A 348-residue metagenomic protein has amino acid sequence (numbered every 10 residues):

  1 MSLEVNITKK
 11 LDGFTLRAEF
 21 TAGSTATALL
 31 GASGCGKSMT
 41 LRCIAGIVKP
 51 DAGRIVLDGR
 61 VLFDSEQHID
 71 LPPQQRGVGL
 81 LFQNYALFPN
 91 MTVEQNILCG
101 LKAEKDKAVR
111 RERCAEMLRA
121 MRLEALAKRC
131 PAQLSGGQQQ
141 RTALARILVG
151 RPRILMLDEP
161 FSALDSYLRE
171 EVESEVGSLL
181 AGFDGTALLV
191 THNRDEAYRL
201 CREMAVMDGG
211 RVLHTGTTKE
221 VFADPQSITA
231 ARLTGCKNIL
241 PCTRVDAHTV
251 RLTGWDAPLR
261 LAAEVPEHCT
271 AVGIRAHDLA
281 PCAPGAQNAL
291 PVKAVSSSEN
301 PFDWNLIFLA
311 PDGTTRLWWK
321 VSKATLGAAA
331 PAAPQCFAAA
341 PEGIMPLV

Functional and structural regions predicted by a protein language model:
V5-A26, A32, S38-M39, G46-K49 (+3 more regions): Non-catalytic connector elements of ABC transporters
S38-L41, R141-T142: ABC ATPase nucleotide-binding domain helices that frame the ATP-binding cleft
R42-C43, E203: The short alpha-helix immediately C-terminal to the Walker A/P-loop
I47, V78, F82-F88, N193: Catalytic "switch" loops of ABC-type ATPases
V48-K49, V56, K102, A181: A position-specific signal in ABC ATPase nucleotide-binding domains
R54-R76: ABC ATPase NBD Q-loop/coupling interface
G77, T92-T229: ABC ATPase nucleotide-binding domains
A223-D246, G273: C-terminal boundary and immediately downstream tail of ABC-type ATPase nucleotide-binding domains
